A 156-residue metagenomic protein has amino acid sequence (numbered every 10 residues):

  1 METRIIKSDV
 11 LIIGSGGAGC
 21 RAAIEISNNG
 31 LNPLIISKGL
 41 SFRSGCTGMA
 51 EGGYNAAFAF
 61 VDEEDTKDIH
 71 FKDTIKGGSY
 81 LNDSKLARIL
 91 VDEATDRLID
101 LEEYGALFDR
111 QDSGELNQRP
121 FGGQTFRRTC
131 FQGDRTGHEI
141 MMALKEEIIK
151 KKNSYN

Functional and structural regions predicted by a protein language model:
M1-K7, Q118-F121: A short, basic/flexible loop-to-alpha-helix module at the beginning of a structural domain
M1-R4, A23-E25, I99, E147: A generic short-segment signal for beta-strand/edge and adjacent turn/coil regions
R4, A22, I35-S37, D68: Hydrophobic alpha-helical segments, principally membrane-spanning helices and signal/leader peptides
I6-S8, N29-N32, E51, K151-S154: Short coil/turn connectors at secondary-structure junctions
V10-I35: N-terminal Rossmann-like FAD-binding beta1-loop-alpha1 element of flavoenzymes
K38-N156: Conserved N-terminal/central alpha/beta ligand/cofactor-binding core
